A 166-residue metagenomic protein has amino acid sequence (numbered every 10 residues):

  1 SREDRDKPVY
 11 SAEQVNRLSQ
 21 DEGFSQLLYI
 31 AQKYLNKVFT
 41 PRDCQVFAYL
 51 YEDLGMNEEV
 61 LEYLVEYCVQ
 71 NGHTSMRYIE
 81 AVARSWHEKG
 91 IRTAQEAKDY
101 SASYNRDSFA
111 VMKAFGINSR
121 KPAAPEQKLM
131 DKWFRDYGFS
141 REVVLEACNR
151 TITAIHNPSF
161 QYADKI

Functional and structural regions predicted by a protein language model:
S1: Winged helix-turn-helix DNA-binding recognition segment
D4-Y67, H87-V143: Long, charged low-complexity interaction segments
E58-E62, E66-E88, A94, F139-I166: Extended intrinsically disordered, low-complexity coil regions enriched in Ser, Thr, Gly, Ala and often Pro
